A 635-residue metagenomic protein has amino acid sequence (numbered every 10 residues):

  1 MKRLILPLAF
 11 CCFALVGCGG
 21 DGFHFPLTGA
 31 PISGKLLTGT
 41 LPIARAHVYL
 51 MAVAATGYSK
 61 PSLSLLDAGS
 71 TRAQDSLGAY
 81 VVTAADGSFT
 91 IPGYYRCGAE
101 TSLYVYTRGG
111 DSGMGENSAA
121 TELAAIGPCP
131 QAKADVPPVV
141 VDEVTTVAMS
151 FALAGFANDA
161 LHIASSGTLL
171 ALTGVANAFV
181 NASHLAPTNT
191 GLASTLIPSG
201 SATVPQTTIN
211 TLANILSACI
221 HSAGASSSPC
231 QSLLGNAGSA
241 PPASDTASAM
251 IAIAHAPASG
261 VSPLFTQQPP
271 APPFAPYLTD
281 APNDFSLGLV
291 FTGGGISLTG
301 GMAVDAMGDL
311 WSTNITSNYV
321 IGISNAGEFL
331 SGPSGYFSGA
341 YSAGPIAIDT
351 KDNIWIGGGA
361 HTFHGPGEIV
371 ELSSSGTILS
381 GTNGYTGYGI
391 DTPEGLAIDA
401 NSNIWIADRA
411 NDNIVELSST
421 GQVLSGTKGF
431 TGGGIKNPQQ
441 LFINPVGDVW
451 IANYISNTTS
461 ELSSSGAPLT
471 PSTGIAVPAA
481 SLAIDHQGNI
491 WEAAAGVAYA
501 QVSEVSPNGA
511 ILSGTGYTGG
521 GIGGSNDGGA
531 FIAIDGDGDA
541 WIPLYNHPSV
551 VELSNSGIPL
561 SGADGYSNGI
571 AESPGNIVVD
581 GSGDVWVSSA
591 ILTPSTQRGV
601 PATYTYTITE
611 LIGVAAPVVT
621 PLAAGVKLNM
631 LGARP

Functional and structural regions predicted by a protein language model:
M1-L6: Bacterial N-terminal signal peptides that target proteins for export
C11-C12: Cysteine-centered motifs
L15-G17: C-terminal motif of bacterial Sec signal peptides marking the signal peptidase cleavage site
G22-A132: Beta-strand-dominated extracellular/periplasmic modules and repeats in secreted or surface-exposed proteins
P31, R45, G78, D86 (+7 more regions): Extracellular structured ligand-interaction cores
Y49-L66, G93-Y94, G110, P187-S194 (+4 more regions): Short regulatory "switch" loops immediately downstream of catalytic or recognition motifs within protein catalytic
G98-P282: Mature extracellular/secreted ectodomains of secretory-pathway proteins
V261-P635: Flexible "stalk/tail and boundary" regions
